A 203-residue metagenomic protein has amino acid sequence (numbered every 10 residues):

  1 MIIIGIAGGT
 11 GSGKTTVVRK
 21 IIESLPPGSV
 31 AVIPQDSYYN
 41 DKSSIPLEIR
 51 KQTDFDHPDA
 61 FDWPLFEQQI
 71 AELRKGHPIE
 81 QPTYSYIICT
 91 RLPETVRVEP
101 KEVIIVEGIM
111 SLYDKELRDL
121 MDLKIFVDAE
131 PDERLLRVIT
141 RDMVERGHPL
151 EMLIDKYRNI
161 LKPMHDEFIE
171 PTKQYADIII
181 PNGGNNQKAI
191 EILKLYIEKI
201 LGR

Functional and structural regions predicted by a protein language model:
T10: The conserved Walker
K14: Conserved lysine of the Walker
V17: Hydrophobic positions on the alpha1 helix immediately C-terminal to the Walker A/P-loop
E23-A31: Post-Walker A helix-loop "phosphate-sensing" segment adjacent to the P-loop in P-loop NTPases
A31, N40-I88: Conserved nucleotide-sensing/catalytic segment adjacent to the nucleotide-binding pocket in NTP-handling enzymes
L92-R146: ATP-dependent NMP and nucleoside kinases share a basic, alpha-helical "lid"
E99-P100, T140, V144, K162-R203: NTP-dependent small-molecule kinase module
